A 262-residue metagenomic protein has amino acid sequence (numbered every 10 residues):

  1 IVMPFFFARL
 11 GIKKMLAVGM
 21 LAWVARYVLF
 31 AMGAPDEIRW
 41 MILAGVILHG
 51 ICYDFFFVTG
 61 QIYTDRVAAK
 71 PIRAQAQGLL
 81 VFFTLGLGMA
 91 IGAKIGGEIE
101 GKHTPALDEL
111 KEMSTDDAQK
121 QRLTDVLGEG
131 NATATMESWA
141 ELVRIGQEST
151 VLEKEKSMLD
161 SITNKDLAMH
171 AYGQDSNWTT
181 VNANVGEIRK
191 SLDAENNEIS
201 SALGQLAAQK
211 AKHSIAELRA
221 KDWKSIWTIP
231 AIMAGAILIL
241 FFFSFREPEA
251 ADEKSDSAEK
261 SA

Functional and structural regions predicted by a protein language model:
I1-I12, E100: Helix-to-loop junctions at the C-terminal end of transmembrane segments in multipass secondary transporters
L21-D36: C-terminal ends and interior cores of transmembrane alpha-helices in multi-pass membrane transporters/permeases
R39-F56: Hydrophobic core of transmembrane alpha-helices in multi-pass small-molecule transporters, especially MFS/SLC-type
D54-A68: Intracellular juxtamembrane helix-capping segments at the cytosolic ends of symmetry-related transmembrane helices
A68-V81: Loop-to-transmembrane helix entry/capping segments in MFS-fold secondary transporters and related SLC/MFSD carriers
E98-D222: Low-complexity, proline/glycine-enriched hydrophobic segments characteristic of transmembrane helices
K224-F243: Symmetry-related core transmembrane helices of the 12-TM Major Facilitator Superfamily/SLC fold
